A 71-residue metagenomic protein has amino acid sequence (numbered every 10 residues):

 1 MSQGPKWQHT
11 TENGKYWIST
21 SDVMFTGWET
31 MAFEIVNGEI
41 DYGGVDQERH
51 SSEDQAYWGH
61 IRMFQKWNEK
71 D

Functional and structural regions predicted by a protein language model:
M1, S52-Q55, K70: Alpha-helix capping and helix-coil boundary motifs
M1-I35: Short N-terminal "domain-start" leader segments that mark the transition from disordered tails or signal peptides into
N37-W58, R62: A short, exposed loop/beta-hairpin motif centered on an aromatic-Gly-Thr core
I61-D71: Short arginine-rich
